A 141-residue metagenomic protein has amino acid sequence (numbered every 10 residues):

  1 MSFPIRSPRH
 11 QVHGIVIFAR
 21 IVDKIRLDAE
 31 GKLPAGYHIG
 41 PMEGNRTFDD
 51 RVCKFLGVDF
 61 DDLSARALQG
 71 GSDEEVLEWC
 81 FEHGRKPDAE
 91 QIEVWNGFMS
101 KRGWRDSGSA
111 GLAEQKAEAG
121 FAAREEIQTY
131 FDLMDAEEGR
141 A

Functional and structural regions predicted by a protein language model:
M1-P41, N96-A141: Polar/charged low-complexity regulatory segments
S7-H10, G14, V52, A65 (+1 more regions): Generic alpha-helical structural element
I17, F48-R51, Q91: Residue-level detector of well-ordered alpha-helical segments, enriched for hydrophobic/aromatic packing positions
P34-F81: Amphipathic alpha-helical packing elements
L56-F60, D88, G103: Short alpha-helix boundary/capping elements
D73-P87, E93-G97: Charged interaction scaffolds used for protein-protein
